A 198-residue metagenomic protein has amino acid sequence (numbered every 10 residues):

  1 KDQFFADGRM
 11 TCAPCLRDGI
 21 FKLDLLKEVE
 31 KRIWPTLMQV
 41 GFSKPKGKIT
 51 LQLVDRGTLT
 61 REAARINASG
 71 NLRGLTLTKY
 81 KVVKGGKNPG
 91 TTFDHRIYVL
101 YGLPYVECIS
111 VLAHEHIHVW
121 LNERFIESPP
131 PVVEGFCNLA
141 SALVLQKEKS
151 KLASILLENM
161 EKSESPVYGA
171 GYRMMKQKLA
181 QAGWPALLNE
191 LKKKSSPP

Functional and structural regions predicted by a protein language model:
K1-V82: A metal-dependent hydrolase signature that marks the N-terminal structural subdomain at the beginning of catalytic folds
D18-L25, Y98-G102, I126-E127: Second-shell loop/turn segments in exported
L26-V29, I109, A113, P129 (+2 more regions): Hydrophobic (often cysteine-bearing) scaffold residues that line and stabilize catalytic clefts of nucleotide/cofactor
L37, S110-R124, E134-N138: Active-site recognition of the HExxH zinc-binding catalytic motif
R61-G70, L75-L77, G102, A140-S141 (+2 more regions): Cys/His-rich zinc-coordinating modules
I66-I109, H116-E123: Active-site scaffold of zinc-dependent metalloenzymes
E123-V167: Post-HExxH zinc-binding segment in Zn-dependent metallohydrolases
E148-P198: Long, well-structured alpha-helical subdomains associated with metal-dependent extracellular/ecto-lumenal hydrolases
